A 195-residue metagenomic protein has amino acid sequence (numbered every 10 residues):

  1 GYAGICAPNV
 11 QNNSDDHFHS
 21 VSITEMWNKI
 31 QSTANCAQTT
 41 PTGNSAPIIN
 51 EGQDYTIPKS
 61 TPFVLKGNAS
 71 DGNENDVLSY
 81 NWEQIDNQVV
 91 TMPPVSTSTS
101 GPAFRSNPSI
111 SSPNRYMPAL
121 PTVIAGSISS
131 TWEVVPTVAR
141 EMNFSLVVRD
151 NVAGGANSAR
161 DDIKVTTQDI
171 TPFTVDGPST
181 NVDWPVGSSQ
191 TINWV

Functional and structural regions predicted by a protein language model:
G1-V147, G154-R160: Extracellular (secreted or membrane-anchored) zinc-dependent metallopeptidases, primarily metzincins but also closely
N13, S96, R160-D162, G177-S179 (+1 more regions): General "foldedness" signal
C36-T56, G126-S129, T166-V195: Short, compositionally biased P/S/T/A/G/V-rich stretches that sit at domain boundaries
A153-T171: C-terminal edge beta-strand
